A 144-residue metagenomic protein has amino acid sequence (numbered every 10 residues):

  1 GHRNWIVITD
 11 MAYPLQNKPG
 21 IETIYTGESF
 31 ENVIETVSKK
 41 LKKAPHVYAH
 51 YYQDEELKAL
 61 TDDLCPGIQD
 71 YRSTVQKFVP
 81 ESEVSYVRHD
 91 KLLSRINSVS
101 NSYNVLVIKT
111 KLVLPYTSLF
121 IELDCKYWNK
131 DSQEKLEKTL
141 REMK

Functional and structural regions predicted by a protein language model:
G1-F30: Long, hydrophobic N-terminal alpha-helical segment
H2-I6, K39, K43, S73 (+1 more regions): Short, intrinsically disordered, mixed-charge
N4-V7, E22-T23, Y48-Y52, S82-S85 (+2 more regions): Structural motif
I6-I8, I34-L41, L119-I121: Generic hydrophobic secondary-structure signal
A12-P14, L57-K58, L114: Gly/Ser/Thr-rich loops at beta-strand to alpha-helix junctions that form or flank small-molecule/cofactor-binding
I21-E22, T26-V47: Long, charge-dense
A44-V75: Ordered, amphipathic secondary-structure segments that act as subunit-interaction surfaces in large macromolecular
D63-K144: Glycine-rich, aromatic-bearing surface loops/beta-hairpins
